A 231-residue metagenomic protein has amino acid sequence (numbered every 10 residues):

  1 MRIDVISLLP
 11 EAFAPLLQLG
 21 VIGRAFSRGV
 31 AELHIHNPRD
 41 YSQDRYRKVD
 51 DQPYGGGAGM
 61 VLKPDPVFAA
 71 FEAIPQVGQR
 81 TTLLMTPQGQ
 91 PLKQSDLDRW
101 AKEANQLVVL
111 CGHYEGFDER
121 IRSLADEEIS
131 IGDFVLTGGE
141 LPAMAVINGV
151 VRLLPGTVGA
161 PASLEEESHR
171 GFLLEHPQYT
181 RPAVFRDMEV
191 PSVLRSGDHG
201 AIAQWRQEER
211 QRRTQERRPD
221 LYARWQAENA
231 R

Functional and structural regions predicted by a protein language model:
M1-I74, R195, H199-A223: N-terminal nucleotide/polyanion-binding subdomain common to many enzyme families
D4-I6, H34-H36, T81-L83, L107-V108 (+1 more regions): Hydrophobic/aromatic beta-strand patches that form the interior of the parallel beta-sheet core in alpha/beta enzyme
G20-R24, D98-K102, D126: Short, solvent-exposed amphipathic alpha-helical segments in soluble enzyme and RNA/protein-processing domains
P38-Y41, H113-F117: Short glycine-enriched loops at secondary-structure junctions
R39-D44, Q90, V135-T137: A short acidic, often aromatic-flanked loop/helix-cap motif at beta-alpha or helix-coil junctions that lines enzyme
L62-C111, D118: S-adenosyl-L-methionine/SAH cofactor-binding core of RNA-modifying enzymes
F117-H169: Structured adenosyl-cofactor binding patch, chiefly the S-adenosyl-L-methionine
S168-R231: C-terminal accessory segment of soluble enzyme catalytic cores
